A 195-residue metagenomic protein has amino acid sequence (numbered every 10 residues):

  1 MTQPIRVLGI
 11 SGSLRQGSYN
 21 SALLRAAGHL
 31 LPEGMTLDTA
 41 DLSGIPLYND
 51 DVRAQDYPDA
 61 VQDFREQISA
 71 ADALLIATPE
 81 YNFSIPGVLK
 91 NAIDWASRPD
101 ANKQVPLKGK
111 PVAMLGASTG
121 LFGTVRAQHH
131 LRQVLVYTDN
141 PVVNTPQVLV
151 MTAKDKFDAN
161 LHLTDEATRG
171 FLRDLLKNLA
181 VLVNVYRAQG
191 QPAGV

Functional and structural regions predicted by a protein language model:
M1-T2, P106: Short, flexible hinge/linker loops that cap or flank conserved catalytic cores
T2-G34: N-terminal beta1-alpha1 ligand-phosphate binding loop
T2-L8, P141-V195: Glycine-rich phosphate/pyrophosphate-binding loop and the adjoining helix
L31-D38, P141: A generic structural motif
L42-P58, K156-F157: N-terminal beta-loop-helix "entrance" segment that forms/cooperates in small-molecule cofactor or anionic ligand
D56-D139: Helix-loop-strand module that forms the ligand-binding subsite of alpha/beta enzymes
